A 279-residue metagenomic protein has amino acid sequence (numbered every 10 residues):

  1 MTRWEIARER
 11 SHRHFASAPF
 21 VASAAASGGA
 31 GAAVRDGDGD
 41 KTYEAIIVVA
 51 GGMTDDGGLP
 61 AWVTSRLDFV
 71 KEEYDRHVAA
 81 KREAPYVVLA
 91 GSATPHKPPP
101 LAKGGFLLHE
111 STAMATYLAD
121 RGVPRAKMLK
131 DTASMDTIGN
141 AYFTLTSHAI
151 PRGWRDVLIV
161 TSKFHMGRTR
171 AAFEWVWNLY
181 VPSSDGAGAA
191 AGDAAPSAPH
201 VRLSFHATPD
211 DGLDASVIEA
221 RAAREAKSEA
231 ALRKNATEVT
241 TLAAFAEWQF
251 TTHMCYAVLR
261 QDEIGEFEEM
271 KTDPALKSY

Functional and structural regions predicted by a protein language model:
T2-S228, Y279: A structural signal for short, hydrophobic/glycine-enriched beta-strand patches
H206-Y279: A structured, mid-to-C-terminal "fold-capping" secondary-structure block
